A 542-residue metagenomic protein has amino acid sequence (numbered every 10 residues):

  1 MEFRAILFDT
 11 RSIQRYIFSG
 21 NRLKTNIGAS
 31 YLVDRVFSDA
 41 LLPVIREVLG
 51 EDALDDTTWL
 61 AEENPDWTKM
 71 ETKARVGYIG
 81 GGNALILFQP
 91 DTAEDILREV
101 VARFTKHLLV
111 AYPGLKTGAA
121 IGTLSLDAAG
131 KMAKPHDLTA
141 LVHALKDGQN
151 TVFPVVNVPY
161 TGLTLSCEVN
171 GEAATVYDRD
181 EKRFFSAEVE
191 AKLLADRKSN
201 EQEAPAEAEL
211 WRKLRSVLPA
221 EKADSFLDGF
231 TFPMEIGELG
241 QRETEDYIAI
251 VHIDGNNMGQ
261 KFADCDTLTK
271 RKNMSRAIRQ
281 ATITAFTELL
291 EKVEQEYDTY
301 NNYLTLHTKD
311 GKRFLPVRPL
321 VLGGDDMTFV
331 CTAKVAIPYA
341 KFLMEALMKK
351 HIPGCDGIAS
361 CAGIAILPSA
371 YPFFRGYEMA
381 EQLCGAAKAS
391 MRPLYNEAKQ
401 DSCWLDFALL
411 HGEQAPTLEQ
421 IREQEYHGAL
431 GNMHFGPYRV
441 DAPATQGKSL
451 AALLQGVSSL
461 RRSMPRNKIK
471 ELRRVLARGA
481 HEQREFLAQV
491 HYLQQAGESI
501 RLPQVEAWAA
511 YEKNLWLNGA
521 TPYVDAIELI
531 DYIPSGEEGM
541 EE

Functional and structural regions predicted by a protein language model:
M1-E542: Regulatory and interdomain segments flanking nucleotide-handling catalytic cores in signaling/defense enzymes
